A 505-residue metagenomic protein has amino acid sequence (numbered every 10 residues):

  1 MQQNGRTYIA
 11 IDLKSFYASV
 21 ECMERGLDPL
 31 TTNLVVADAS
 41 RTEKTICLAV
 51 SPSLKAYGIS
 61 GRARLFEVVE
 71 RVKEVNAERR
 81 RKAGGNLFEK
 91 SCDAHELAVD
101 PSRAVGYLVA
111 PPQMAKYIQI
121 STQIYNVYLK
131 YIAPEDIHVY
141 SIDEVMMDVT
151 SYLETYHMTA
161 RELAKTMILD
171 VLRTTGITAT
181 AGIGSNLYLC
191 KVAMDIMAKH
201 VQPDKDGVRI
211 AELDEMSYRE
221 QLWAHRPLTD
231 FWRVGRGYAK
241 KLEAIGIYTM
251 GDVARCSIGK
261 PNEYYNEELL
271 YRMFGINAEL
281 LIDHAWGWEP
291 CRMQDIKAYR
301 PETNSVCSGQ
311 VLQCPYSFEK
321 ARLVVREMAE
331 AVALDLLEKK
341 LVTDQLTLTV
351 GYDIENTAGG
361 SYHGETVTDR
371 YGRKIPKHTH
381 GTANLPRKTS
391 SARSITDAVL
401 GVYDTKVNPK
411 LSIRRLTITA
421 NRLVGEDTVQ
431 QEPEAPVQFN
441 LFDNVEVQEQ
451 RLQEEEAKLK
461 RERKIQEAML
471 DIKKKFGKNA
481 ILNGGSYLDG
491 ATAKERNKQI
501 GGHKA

Functional and structural regions predicted by a protein language model:
M1-W286, P290-M293, L441, E446-A505: Gly/Gly-Pro- and Ser/Thr-rich, intrinsically disordered tail segments characteristic of DNA damage-repair and tolerance
Q3, A10, D230, Y238-I413: DNA-contacting surface of Y-family translesion DNA polymerases
K14-F16, S40-K44, Y352-T357, L423-E426: Short, charged/polar surface micro-motifs in flexible loops or helix N-caps
T32, A179, D344-L346, L416 (+1 more regions): Change "...and in nucleic-acid phosphodiester-cleaving endonucleases..." to "...and in nucleic-acid processing enzymes
M146, N384, T417: Short aromatic/hydrophobic contact patches that present stacked aromatics for nucleic-acid/ligand binding
S185-Y188, D283-A285, V342-I354, S412-V424 (+1 more regions): A glycine-rich phosphate-binding loop feature that marks nucleotide/adenosyl-phosphate handling sites
A358-Y362, D427-P433, K494: Short conserved micro-motifs at the rims of enzyme active sites and ligand-binding pockets
G401, T405-D471: C-terminal hydrophobic structural anchor segments that stabilize assembly/packing rather than catalytic chemistry
